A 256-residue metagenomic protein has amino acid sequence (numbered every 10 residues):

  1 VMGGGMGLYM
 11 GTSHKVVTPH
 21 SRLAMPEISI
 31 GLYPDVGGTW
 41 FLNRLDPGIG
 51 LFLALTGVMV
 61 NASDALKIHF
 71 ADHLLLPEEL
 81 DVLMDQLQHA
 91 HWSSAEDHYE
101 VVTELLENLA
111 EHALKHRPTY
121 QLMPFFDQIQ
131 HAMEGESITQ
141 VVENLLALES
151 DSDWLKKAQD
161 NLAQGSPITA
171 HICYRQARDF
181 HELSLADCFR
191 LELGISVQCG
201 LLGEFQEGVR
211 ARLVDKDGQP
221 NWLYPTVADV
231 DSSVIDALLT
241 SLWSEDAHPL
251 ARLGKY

Functional and structural regions predicted by a protein language model:
V1-I30, P34, F52-L53, G57-V58 (+2 more regions): Glycine-rich beta-to-alpha active-site loop
L8-Y9, D64-A65, C173, R212: Hydrophobic/aromatic residues within transmembrane alpha-helices of multi-pass small-molecule transporters
D35, L80, Y99, F126 (+7 more regions): Alpha-helix initiation and N-capping motif
G37, R44-E100: Contiguous mid-protein beta-loop-alpha structural module that forms a pocket-lining wall or clamp of enzyme active
L76-N161: Amphipathic alpha-helical blocks and their helix-capping loop/short-beta junctions
V142-G200, E204-R210, K216: Substrate-recognition/cap regions that form aromatic- and gly/pro-loop-enriched pockets for small-molecule ligands
I195-Q198, G203, E207-Y256: C-terminal amphipathic alpha-helical interaction region
